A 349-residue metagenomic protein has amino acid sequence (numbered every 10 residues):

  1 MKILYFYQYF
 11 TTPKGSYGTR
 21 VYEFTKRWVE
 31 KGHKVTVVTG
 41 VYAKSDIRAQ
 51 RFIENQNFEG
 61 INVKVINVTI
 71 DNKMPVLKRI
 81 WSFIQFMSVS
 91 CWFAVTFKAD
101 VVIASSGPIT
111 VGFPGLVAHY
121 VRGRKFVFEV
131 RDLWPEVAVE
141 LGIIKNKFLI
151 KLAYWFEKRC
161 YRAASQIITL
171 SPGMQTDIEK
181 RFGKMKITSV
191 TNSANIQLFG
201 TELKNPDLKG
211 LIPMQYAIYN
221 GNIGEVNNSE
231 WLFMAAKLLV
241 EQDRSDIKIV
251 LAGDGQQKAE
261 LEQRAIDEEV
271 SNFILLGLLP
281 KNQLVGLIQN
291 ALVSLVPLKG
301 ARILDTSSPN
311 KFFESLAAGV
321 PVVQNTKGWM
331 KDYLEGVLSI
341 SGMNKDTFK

Functional and structural regions predicted by a protein language model:
M1-I61: N-terminal subdomain of nucleotide-sugar transferases
L4, K209-K237, V250: Conserved donor-binding/catalytic core segment of Leloir-type glycosyltransferases
C91, V95-K98, T110-F113, V117-V121 (+1 more regions): Membrane-proximal helix-turn-helix segments that form the acceptor-binding/catalytic region of lipid-linked
S165, I288-D305, V320: Acidic donor-binding loop of glycosyltransferase active sites
G173, V190-S193: Carbohydrate-associated surface elements
E179, S193-K209, N228: Acidic anion/phosphate-binding donor-loop and adjacent secondary structure in glycosyltransferase catalytic cores
A259-G286, I340: Nucleotide-activated donor-binding/catalytic signature segment of Leloir-type glycosyltransferases, i.e., the conserved
K331-K349: Change "using UDP/GDP/dTDP sugars" to "using nucleotide sugars
